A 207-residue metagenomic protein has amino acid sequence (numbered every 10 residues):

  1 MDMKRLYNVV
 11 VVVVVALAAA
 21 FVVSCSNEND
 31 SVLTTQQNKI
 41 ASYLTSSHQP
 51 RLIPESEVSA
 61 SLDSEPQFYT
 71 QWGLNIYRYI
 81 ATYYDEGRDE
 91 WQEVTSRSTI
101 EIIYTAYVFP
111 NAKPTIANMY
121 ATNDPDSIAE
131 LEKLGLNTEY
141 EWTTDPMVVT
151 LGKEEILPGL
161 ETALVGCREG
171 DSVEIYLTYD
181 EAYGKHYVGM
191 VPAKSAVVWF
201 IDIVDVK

Functional and structural regions predicted by a protein language model:
D2-Y7, C25-K207: Cross-family detector of peptidyl-prolyl cis-trans isomerase
N8-L17: Sec-dependent N-terminal signal peptides
A20-S24: C-terminal motif of bacterial Sec signal peptides marking the signal peptidase cleavage site
